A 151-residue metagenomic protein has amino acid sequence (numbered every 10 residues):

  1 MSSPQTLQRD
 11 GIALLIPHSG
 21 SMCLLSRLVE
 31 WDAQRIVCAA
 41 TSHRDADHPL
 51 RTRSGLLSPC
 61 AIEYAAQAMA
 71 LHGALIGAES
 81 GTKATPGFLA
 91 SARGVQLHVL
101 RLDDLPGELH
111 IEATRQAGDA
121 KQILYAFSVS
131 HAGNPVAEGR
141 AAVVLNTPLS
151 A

Functional and structural regions predicted by a protein language model:
M1-G11: Single-stranded RNA-binding regions, centering on S1/OB-family and related RNA-binding modules
S2-P4, L71-A74, D103-P106, H110-A151: HotDog/MaoC-like acyl-thioester-processing domains
R9-S19: Short aromatic-glycine motifs in intrinsically disordered, low-complexity regions
G20-L57: Catalytic strand-loop segment that frames the active site of acyl-thioester-processing enzymes
S26-V29, H98, E112-Q116: Conserved positions in beta-strands of structured domains
R53-H72, G87-L89: Compact, glycine-rich, soluble single-domain proteins
L71-E112: Hydrophobic beta-strand-centered segment that forms part of the acyl-chain substrate-binding groove
